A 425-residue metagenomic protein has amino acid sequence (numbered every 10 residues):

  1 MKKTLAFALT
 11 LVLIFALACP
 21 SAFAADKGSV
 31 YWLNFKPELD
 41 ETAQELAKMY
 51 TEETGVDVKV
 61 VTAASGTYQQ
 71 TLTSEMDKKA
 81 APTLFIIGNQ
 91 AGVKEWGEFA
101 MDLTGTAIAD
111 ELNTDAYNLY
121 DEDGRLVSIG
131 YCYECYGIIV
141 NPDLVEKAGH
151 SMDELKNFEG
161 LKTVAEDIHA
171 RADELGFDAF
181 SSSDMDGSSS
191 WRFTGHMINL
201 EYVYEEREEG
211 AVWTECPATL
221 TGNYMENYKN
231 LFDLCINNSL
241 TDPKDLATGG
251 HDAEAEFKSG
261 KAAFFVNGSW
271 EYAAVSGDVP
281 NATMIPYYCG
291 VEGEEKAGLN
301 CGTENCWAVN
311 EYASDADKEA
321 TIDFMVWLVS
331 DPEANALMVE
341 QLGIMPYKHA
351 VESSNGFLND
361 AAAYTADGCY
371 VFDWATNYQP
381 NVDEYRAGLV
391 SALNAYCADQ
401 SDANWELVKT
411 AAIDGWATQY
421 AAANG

Functional and structural regions predicted by a protein language model:
A6-F7, P20-G92, I108-A109, G293-E294 (+6 more regions): Conserved N-terminal structural module of periplasmic/extracytoplasmic solute-binding proteins
K48, E53, K147-A148, G277-Q341: Extracytoplasmic/periplasmic substrate-recognition and gating elements
T62-T71, F158-G160, K244-K258: Short helix-initiation/N-cap motifs at beta->coil->alpha
G88-E146, T283-P286: Hinge/lid segment of periplasmic solute-binding proteins
D102-D115, F180, D184-G187, Y202-Y228 (+3 more regions): Short, solvent-exposed loop/beta-turn-alpha elements that line the ligand-binding surface or hinge of extracytoplasmic
V127-Y131, Y136, K162-P217, A262: Extracytoplasmic/periplasmic solute-binding protein
E146, D367-G425: Conserved C-terminal helix/tail region of periplasmic/extracytoplasmic solute-binding proteins
A165-E166, A211-A247: Glycine-centered hinge/linker elements that transmit conformational signals in sensory and ligand-binding systems
